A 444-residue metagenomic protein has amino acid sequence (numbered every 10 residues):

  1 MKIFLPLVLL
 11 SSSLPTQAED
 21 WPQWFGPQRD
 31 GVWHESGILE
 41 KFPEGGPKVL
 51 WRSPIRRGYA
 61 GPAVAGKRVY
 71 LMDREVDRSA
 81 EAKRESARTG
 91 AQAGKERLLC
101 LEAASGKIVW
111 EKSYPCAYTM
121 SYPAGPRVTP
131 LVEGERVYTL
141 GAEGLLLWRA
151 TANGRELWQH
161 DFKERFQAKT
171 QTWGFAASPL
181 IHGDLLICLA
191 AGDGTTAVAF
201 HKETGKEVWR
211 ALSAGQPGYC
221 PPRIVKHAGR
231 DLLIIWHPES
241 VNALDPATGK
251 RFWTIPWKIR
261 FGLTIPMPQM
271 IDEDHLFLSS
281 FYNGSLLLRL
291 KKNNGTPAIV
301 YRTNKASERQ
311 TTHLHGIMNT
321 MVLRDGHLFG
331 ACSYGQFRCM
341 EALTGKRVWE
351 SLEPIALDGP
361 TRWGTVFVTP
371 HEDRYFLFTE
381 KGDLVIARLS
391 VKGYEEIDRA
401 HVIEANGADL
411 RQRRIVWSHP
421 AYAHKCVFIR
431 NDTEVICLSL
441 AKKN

Functional and structural regions predicted by a protein language model:
M1-L7: Sec-dependent signal peptide recognition, specifically the positively charged N-region followed immediately by
S11-S13: N-terminal signal peptide c-region/cleavage motif recognized by signal peptidases
T16-N444: Noncatalytic, solvent-exposed loop/strand surfaces of beta-propeller-type extracellular/periplasmic domains
